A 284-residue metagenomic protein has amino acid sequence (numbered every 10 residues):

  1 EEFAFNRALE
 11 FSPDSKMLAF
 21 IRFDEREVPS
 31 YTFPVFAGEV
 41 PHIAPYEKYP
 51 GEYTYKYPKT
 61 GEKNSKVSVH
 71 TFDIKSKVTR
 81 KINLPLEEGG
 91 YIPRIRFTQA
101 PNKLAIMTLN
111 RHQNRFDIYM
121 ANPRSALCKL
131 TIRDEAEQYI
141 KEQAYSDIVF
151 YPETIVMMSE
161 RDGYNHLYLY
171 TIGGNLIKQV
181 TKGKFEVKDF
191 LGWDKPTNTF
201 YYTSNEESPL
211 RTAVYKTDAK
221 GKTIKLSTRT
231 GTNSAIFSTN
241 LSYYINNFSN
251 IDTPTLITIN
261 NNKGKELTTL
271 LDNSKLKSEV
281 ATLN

Functional and structural regions predicted by a protein language model:
E1-E10, M17-K81, K263-S278: Predominantly five- to eight-bladed beta-propeller fold
R7-E10, A19-E25, K59-K63, Q99 (+9 more regions): Beta-strand C-termini and the immediately following turn/loop, strongest in propeller blades
A19-F23, V28-S30, K66-S68, I82 (+7 more regions): Non-catalytic accessory segments flanking enzyme active sites
V67-I74, Y119-S125, L169-G173, Y215-A219 (+1 more regions): Beta-propeller blade signature
S76-R80, S125-K129, G174-K178, K220-I224 (+1 more regions): Beta-strand initiation motifs
L176, V187-G192: A structural signal for short, hydrophobic beta-strand segments that form beta-sheets in beta-rich/all-beta domains
